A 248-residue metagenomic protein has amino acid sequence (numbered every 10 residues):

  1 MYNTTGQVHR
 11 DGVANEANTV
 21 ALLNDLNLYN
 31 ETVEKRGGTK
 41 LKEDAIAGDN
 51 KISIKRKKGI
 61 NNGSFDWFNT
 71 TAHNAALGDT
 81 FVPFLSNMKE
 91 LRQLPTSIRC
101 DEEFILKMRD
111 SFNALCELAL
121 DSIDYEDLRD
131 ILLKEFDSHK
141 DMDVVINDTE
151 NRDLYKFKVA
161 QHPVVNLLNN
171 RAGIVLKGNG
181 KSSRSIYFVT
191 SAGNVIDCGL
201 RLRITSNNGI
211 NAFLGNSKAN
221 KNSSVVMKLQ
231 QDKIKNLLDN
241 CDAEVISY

Functional and structural regions predicted by a protein language model:
M1-K42, I46-G48, K55-Y248: Nucleic-acid endonuclease domains
